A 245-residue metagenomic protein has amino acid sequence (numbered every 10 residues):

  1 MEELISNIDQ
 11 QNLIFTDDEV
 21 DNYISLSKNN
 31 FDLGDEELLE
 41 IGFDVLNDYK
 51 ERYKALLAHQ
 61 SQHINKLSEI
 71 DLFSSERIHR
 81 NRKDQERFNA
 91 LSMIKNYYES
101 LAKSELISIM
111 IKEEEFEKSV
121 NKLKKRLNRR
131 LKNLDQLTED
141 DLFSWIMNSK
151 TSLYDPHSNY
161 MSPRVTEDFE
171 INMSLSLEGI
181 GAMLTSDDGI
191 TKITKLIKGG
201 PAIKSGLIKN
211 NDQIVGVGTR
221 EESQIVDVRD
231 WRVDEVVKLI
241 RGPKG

Functional and structural regions predicted by a protein language model:
M1-L4, I41-V45, Y49-R52, E115 (+5 more regions): Stable alpha-helical elements in mature extracytoplasmic
E3-S6, L13-D32, L38-A58, Q62-S104 (+2 more regions): PDZ/PDZ-like domain segments forming the peptide/carboxylate-binding groove, activating on the N-terminal beta-strands
F88, S92-W145: Long, acidic serine/threonine- and proline-rich intrinsically disordered regions
L127-L175: Long, charge-dense accessory insertions within large macromolecular proteins
D140, P156, A202-K204, E222-I225: Short beta-strands and strand-coil junctions in structured, solvent-facing domains, enriched
W145-P156, N172, M183, L196-G199 (+3 more regions): Generic, well-ordered alpha-helical scaffold segments in large soluble proteins
I146, A182, I193, D227-V236: Buried hydrophobic packing residues in well-ordered domains
Q213-G245: PDZ domains, with a preference for the canonical peptide-binding region formed by the helix
